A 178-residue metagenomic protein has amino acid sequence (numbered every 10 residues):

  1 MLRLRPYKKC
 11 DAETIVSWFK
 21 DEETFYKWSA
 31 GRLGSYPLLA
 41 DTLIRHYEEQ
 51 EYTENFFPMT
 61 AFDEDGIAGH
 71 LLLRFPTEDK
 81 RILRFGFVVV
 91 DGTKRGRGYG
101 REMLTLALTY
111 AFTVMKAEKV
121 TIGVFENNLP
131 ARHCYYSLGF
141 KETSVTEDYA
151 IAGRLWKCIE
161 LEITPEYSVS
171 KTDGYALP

Functional and structural regions predicted by a protein language model:
M1-R3: Extreme N-terminal starter segment of soluble prokaryotic enzymes
P6-A12, S17-R95, L104, Y110 (+3 more regions): Acetyl-CoA-dependent GNAT
Y26, K141-E142: Short beta-strand(s) of the beta-wing in winged-helix/HTH DNA-binding folds
L83, E118-T121, F125-R132, S137-L138 (+1 more regions): C-terminal "cap" of GNAT-fold acetyltransferases
G98: Glycine-rich phosphate-binding loop
